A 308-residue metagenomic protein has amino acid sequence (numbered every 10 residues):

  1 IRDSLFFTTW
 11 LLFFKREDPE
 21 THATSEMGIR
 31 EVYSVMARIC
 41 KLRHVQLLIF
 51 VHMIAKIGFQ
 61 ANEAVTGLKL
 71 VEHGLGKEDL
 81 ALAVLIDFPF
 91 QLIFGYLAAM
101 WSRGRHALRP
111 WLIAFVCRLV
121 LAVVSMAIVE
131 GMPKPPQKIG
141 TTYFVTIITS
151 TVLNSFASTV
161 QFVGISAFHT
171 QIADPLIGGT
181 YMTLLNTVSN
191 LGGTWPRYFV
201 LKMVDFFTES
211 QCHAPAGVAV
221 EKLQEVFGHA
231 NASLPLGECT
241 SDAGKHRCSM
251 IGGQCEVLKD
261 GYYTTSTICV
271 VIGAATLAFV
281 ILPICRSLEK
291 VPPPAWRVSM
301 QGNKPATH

Functional and structural regions predicted by a protein language model:
I1, R109, K202-A275: A membrane-interface helix-boundary motif in multi-pass transporters
D3-E20, L277-I284: C-terminal membrane-cytosol helix-exit motif in multi-pass small-molecule transporters
E17-L47, V298-H308: Juxtamembrane intracellular "pre-TM" segments in multi-pass secondary transporters
C40-V65, V152, F156: Pair of pore-lining "gating" transmembrane helices in MFS-fold secondary transporters
Q46-I49, T66-F90, W111, V145-T146 (+1 more regions): Loop-to-transmembrane helix entry
K77-E78, F144-V145, P175-N186: Loop-to-transmembrane helix entry/capping segments in MFS-fold secondary transporters and related SLC/MFSD carriers
Q91-I113, V204: Helix-to-loop junctions at the C-terminal end of transmembrane segments in multipass secondary transporters
V116-G140: C-terminal ends and interior cores of transmembrane alpha-helices in multi-pass membrane transporters/permeases
